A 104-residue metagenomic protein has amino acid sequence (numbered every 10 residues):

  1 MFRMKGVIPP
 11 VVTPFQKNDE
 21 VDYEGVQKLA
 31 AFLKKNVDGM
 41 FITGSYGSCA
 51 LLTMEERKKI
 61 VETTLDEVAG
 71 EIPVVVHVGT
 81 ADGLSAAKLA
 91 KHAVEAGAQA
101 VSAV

Functional and structural regions predicted by a protein language model:
M1-V104: Active-site beta->alpha loop and helix N-cap motifs at the rims of alpha/beta catalytic domains
